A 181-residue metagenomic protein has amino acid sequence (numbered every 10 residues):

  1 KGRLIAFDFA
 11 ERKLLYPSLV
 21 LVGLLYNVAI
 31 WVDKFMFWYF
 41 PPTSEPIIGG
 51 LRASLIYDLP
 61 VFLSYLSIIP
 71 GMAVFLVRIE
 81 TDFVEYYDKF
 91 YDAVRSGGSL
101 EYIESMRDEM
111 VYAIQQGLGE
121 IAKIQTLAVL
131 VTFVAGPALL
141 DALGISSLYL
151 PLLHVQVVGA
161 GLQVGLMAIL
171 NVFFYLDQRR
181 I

Functional and structural regions predicted by a protein language model:
K1, T132-V134, P151-I181: Short runs within selected transmembrane alpha-helices of multi-pass transporters and secretion channels
K1-E80: Transmembrane helical elements of multi-pass membrane transporters/channels
A10, L14, S18-V22, E120 (+3 more regions): Alpha-helical transmembrane segments of integral membrane proteins
L21, L25-V28, S67, K123-V131 (+2 more regions): Lipid-exposed faces of alpha-helical membrane segments in multi-pass integral membrane proteins
Y39-L59, A128-Y149, V157: Hydrophobic alpha-helical transmembrane segments and immediately flanking/interface helices in integral membrane
D58-L140: Specific pore-lining/lateral-gate transmembrane helices of multi-pass inner-membrane transport and insertion machines
A113-G119, G144-P151, N171-L176: Short juxtamembrane and helix-loop transition motifs at transmembrane-helix boundaries in membrane proteins
